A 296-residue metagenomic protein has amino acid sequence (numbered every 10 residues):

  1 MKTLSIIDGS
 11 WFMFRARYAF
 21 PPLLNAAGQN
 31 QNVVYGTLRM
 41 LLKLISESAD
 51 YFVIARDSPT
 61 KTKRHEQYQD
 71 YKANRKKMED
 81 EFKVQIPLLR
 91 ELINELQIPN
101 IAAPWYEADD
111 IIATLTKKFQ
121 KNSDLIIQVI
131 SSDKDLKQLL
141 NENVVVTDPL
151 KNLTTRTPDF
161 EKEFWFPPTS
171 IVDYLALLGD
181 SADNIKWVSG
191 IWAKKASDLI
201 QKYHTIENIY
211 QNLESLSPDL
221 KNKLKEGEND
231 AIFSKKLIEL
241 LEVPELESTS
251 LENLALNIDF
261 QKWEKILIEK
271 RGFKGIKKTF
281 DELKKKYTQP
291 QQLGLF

Functional and structural regions predicted by a protein language model:
M1-D57, K63-E66: Non-catalytic, usually N-terminal nucleic-acid engagement modules in DNA/RNA processing proteins
L23, N74-T249: Extended two-metal-dependent nuclease catalytic cores across DNA- and RNA-processing enzymes
Q31, D80, D148, K186 (+2 more regions): Residue-level marker of alpha-helix boundaries and capping positions
M40, L89, W263-E264: Residues within well-ordered alpha-helices
E47, L96, F164, E269-R271: Residues at alpha-helix termini
E66-A73: A short, surface-exposed helix-loop junction/capping segment
E226-G227, K236-F296: Low-complexity, acidic/Ser/Thr- and charged residue-rich accessory regions of DNA metabolism proteins
